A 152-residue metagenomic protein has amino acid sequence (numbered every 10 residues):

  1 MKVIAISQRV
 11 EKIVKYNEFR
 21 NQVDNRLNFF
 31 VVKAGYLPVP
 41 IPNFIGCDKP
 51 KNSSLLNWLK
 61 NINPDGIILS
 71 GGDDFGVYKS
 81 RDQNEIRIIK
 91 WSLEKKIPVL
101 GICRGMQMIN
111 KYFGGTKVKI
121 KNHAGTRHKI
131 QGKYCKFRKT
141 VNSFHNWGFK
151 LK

Functional and structural regions predicted by a protein language model:
M1-P98, I102-R104, K111, H123-K136 (+2 more regions): N-terminal beta1-alpha1 cap of cysteine-dependent amidohydrolase-like domains
F113-V118: Post-Walker A helix-loop "phosphate-sensing" segment adjacent to the P-loop in P-loop NTPases
